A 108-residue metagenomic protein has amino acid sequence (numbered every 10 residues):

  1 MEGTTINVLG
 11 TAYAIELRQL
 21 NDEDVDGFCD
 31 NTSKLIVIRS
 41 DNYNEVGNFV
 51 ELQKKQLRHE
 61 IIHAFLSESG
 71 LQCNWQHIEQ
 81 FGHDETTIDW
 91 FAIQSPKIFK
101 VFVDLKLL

Functional and structural regions predicted by a protein language model:
M1-E51, E68-L108: Metalloprotease/metallohydrolase-associated module, dominated by Zn2+-dependent proteases
K55-S67: Active-site recognition of the HExxH zinc-binding catalytic motif
